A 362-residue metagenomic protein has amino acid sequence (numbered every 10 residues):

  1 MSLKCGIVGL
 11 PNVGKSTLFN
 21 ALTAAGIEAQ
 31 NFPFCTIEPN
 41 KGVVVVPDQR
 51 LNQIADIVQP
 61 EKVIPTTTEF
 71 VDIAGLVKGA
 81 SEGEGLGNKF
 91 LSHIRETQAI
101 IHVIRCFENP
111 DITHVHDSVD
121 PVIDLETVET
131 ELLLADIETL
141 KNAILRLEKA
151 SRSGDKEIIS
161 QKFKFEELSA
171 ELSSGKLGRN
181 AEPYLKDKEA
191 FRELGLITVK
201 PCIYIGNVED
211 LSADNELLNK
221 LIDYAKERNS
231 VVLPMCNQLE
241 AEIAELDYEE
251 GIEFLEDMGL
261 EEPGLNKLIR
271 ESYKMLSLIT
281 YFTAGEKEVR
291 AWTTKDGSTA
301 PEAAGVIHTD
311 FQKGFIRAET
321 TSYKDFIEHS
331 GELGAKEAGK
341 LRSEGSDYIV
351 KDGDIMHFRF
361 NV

Functional and structural regions predicted by a protein language model:
M1-T113, V122, N142-A143: Conserved G1/Walker A P-loop phosphate-binding module
S2-V8, V13, F19, R146-K351 (+2 more regions): C-terminal-of-GTPase-core extension/linker across diverse P-loop GTPases
A24, D56, S92, E96 (+4 more regions): Short, intrinsically disordered, mixed-charge
A24-A25, R50-L51, G75-V77, R105-D111 (+5 more regions): Conserved nucleotide-binding/hydrolysis micro-motifs of P-loop NTPases
G83-L86, V115-S118, L217-K220, D247-E249: Short, glycine/charged-enriched secondary-structure capping and boundary segments
G87-E193, L233: Long, charged N-terminal accessory/stalk domains
